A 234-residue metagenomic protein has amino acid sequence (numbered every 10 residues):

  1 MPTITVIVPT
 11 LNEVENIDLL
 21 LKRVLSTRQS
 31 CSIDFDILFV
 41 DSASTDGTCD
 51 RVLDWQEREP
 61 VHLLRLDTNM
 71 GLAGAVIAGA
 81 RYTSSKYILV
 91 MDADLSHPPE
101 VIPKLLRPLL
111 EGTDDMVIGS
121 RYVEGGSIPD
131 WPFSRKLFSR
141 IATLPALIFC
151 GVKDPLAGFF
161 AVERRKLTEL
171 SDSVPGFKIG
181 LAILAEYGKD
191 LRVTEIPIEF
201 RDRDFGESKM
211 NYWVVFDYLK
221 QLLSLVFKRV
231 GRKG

Functional and structural regions predicted by a protein language model:
M1-S26: N-proximal low-complexity "stem/linker" segments adjacent to membrane-targeting elements
T3-T5, D36, A182: Cell-envelope/extracellular polymer assembly enzymes that use nucleotide-activated donors
E13-I17, S44, P98: Donor nucleotide-sugar binding loop of glycosyltransferases
F35-L38, C49-Y82: Conserved donor nucleotide-binding strand/loop of the catalytic core
D41-D50, L95: A conserved acidic beta->alpha catalytic loop
L66-Y82, Y87, P99-F177, R203-F216 (+1 more regions): Acceptor/aglycone-binding surface of glycosyltransferases and processive sugar-polymer synthases
D172-P175, L184-R201: Catalytic donor-sugar/metal-binding loop of nucleotide-sugar-dependent glycosyltransferases
